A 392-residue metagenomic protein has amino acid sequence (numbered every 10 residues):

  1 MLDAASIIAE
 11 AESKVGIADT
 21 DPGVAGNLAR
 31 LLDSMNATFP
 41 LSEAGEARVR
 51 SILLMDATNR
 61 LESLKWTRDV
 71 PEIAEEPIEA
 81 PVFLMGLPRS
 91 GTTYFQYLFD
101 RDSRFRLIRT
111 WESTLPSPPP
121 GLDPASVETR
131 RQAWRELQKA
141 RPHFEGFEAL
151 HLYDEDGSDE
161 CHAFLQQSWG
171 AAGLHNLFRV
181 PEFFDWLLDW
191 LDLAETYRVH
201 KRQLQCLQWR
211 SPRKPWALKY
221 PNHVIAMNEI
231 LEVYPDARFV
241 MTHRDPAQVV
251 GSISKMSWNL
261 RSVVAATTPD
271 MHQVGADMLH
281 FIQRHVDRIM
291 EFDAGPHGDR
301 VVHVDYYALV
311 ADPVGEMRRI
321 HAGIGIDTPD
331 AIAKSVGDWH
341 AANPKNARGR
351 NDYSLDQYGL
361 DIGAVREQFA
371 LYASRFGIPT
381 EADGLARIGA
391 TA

Functional and structural regions predicted by a protein language model:
M1-K65, P181-Y197, L204-S211, I253-H303 (+1 more regions): PAPS-dependent sulfotransferases, especially Golgi type II membrane carbohydrate sulfotransferases
K65-E75: Pre-Walker A adenine-sensing motif
E79-V82: Pre-Walker A (Motif I) flank of P-loop NTPase domains
L84-R101: Glycine-rich phosphate-binding P-loop
M85-L87, A217-P221, Y306: Short His-Asn-centered micro-motif
R101-W111: Post-Walker A helix-loop "phosphate-sensing" segment adjacent to the P-loop in P-loop NTPases
T114-W216: PAPS-dependent sulfation machinery
K219, I230-K255: Conserved phosphate-donor/acceptor-positioning beta-strand/loop module used by diverse small-molecule
